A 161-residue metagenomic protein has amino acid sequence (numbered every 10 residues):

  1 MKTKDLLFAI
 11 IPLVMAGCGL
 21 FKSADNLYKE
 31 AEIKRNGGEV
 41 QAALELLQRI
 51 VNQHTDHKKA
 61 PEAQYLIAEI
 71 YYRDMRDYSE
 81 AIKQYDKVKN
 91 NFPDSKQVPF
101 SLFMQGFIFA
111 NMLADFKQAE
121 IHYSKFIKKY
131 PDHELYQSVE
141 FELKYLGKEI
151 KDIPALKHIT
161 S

Functional and structural regions predicted by a protein language model:
M1-L7: Bacterial N-terminal signal peptides that target proteins for export
L6, V14-S161: Acidic, polar-rich low-complexity tracts and alpha-helical solenoid repeat scaffolds
